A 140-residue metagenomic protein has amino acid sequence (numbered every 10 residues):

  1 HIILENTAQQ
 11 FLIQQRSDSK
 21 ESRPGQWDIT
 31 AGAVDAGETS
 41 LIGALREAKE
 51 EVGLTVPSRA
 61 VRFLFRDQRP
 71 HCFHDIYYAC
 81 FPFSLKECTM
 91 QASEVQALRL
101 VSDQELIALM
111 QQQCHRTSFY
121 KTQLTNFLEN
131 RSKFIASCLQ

Functional and structural regions predicted by a protein language model:
H1-F11: Conserved N-terminal beta-strand and adjoining loop/helix that marks the start of the Nudix/MutT-like hydrolase domain
T7, R16-D18, G32, R66: Histidine- and/or cysteine-centered catalytic micro-motif in compact active-site loops
I13, I29-R62: The catalytic Nudix box helix
R16-K20, E94-A97: Short, solvent-exposed aromatic-acidic interface loops
D18-D28: A basic- and aromatic-enriched beta-loop-alpha substructure that forms the phosphate/nucleotide- and DNA/RNA-contacting
K20, R46-E50, Y77: Recognition helices and adjacent regulatory flanks at domain boundaries
G25, F63-Q140: Nudix hydrolase/Nudix homology domain
